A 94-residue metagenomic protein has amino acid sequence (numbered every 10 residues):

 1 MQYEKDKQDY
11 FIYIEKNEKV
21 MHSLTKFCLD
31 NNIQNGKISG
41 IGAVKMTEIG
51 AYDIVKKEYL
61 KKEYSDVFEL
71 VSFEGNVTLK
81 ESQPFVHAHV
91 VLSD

Functional and structural regions predicted by a protein language model:
M1-D94: N-terminal intrinsically disordered, cationic/polar leader segments that include organellar targeting peptides
